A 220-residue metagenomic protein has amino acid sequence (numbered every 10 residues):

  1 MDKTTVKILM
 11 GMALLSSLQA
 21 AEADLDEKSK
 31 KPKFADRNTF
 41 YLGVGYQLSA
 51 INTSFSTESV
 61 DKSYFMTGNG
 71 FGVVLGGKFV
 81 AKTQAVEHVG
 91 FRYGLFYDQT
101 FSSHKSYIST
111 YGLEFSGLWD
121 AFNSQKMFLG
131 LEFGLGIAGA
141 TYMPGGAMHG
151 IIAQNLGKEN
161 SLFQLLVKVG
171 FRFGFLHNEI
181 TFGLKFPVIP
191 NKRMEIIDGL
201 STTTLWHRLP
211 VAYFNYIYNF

Functional and structural regions predicted by a protein language model:
M1-L25: Classical Sec-dependent N-terminal signal peptides that target proteins to the secretory pathway
K3, A35-T39, L48, K82-G90 (+3 more regions): Strand-connecting loop/turn motifs
A20-K78, V211-N219: Short glycine/proline- and aromatic-enriched beta-strand/turn motifs that initiate or cap beta-hairpins
D36-F40, S63-V73, E87-V89, K105-L113 (+3 more regions): Residues that define the transmembrane beta-barrel architecture of outer-membrane proteins
V44-Y46, Y142, F163: Membrane-embedded alpha-helical segments of small multi-pass membrane proteins
A50, T67-G146: Gram-negative (and chloroplast) outer-membrane scaffold detector with strong preference for beta-barrel transmembrane
T53-D61, H88-G90, F96, G157-F220: Predominantly the C-terminal beta-signal and adjacent terminal strand-loop region of outer-membrane beta-barrel
E58-G68, S102-S106, F122-S124, G150-N160 (+1 more regions): Outer-membrane beta-barrel domain signature
